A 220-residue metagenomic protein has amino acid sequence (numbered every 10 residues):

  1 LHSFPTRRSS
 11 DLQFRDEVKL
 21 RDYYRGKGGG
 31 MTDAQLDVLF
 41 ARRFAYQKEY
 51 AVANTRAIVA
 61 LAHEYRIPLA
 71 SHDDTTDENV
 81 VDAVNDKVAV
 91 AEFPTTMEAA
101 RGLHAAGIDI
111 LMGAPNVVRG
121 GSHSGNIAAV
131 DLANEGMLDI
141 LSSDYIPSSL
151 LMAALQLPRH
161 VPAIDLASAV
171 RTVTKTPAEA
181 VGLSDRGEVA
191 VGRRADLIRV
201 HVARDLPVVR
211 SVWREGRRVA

Functional and structural regions predicted by a protein language model:
L1, S71, A91, S142-S143: Small/polar loops that bind or transfer phosphate-bearing groups
H2-S9: Short, small-residue-biased leader/transition segments that mark boundaries at the very start of proteins
L12-I110, S122-M137: Histidine/acidic residue-rich metal-binding segments in metalloenzymes
A106-N116, G120-V200: His/Asp/Glu-enriched, well-ordered alpha-helical/loop segment that forms or immediately abuts the divalent-metal
D205-P207: Short, small/polar residue-rich loop motifs at catalytic or cofactor-binding pockets
V212: Short aromatic-centered micro-motifs
E215-G216: Glycine-centered positions in the ABC transporter ATPase nucleotide-binding domain
